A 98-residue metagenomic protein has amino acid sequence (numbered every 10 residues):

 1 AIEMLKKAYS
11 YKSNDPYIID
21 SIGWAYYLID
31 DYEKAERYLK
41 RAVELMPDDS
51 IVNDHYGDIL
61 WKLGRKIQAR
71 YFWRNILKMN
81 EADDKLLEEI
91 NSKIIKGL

Functional and structural regions predicted by a protein language model:
Y11, E44-L45, M79: Structural marker of alpha-solenoid helical repeat scaffolds
S21, H55, E89-K93: Canonical tetratricopeptide repeat
K62-L98: Terminal, low-structured helical/coil segments at or just beyond the last alpha-helical repeat
